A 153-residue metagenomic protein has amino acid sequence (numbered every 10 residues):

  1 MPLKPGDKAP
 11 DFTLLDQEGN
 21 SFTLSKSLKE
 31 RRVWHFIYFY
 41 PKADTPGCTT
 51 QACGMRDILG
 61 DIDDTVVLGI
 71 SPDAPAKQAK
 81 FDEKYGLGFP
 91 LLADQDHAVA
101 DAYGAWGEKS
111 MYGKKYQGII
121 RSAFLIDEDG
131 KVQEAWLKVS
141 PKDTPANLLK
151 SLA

Functional and structural regions predicted by a protein language model:
M1-A153: Chalcogenol-based redox active-site neighborhoods
